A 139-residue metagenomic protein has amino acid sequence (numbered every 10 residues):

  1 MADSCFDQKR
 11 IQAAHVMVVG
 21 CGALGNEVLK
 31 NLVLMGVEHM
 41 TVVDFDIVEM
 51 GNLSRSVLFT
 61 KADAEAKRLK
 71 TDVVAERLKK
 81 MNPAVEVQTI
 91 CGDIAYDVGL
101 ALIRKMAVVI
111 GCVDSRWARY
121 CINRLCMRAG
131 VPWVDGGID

Functional and structural regions predicted by a protein language model:
M1-D139: Adenine nucleotide-associated cytosolic modules
